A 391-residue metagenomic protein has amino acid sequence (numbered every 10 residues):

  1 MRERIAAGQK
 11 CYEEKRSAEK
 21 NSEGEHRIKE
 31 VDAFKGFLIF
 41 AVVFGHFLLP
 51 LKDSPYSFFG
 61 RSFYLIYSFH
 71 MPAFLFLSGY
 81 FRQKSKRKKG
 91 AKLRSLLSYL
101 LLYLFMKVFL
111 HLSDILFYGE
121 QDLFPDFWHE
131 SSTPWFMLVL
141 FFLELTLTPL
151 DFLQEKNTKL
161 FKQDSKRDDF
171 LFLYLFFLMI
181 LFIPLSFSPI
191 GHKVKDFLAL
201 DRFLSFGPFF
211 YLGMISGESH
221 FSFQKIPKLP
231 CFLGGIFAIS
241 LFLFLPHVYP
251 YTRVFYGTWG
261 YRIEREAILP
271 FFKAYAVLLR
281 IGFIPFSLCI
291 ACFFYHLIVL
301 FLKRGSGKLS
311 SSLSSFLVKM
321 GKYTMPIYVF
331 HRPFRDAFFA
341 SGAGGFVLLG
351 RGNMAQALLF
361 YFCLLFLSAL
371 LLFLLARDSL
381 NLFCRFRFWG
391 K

Functional and structural regions predicted by a protein language model:
R2-K391: Alpha-helical transmembrane segments and their immediate juxtamembrane cytosolic regions
